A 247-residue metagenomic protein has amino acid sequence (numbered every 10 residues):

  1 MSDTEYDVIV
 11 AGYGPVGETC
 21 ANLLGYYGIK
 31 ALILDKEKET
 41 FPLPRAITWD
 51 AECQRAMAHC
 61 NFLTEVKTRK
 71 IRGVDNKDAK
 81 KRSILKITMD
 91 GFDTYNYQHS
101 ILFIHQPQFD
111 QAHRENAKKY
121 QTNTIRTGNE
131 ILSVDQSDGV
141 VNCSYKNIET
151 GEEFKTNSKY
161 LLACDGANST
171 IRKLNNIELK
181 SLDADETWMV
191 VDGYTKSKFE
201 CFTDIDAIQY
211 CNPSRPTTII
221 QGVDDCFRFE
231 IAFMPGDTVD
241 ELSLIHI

Functional and structural regions predicted by a protein language model:
S2-V16: Beta1/beta-strand and adjacent pyrophosphate-binding region of the FAD-binding site in flavoprotein oxidoreductases
T4-Y6, G151-Y160: Core beta-strand elements of the Rossmann-like FAD/NAD(P) dinucleotide-binding domain in flavoenzyme oxidoreductases
A11, T156-G166: Short hydrophobic core segments
G25-P44: Glycine-rich FAD pyrophosphate-binding loop
L43-N116, C211, I220-G222: Active-site-adjacent segment of FAD-dependent monooxygenases/related oxidoreductases
T127-V141: A conserved short coil-to-beta-strand element within the FAD-binding core of flavoproteins
A163-I177: Flavin (primarily FAD) binding-site architecture
I245-I247: Conserved small/polar residues in nucleotide/adenosyl-binding loops
